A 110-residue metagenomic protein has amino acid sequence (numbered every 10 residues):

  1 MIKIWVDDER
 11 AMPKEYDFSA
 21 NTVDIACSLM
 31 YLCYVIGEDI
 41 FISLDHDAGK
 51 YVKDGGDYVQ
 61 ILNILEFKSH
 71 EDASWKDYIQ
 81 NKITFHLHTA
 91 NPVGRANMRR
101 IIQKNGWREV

Functional and structural regions predicted by a protein language model:
M1-V110: Catalytic phosphate/metal-binding cores of nucleic-acid and nucleotide-processing enzymes, i.e., regions that mediate
